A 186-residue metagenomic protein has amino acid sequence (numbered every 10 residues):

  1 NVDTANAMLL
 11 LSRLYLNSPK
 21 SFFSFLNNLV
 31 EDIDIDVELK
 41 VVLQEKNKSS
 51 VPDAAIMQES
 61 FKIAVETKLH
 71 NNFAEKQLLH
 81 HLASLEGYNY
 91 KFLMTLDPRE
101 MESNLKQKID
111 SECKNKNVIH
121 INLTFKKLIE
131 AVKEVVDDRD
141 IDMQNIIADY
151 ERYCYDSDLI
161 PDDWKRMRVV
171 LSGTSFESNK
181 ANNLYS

Functional and structural regions predicted by a protein language model:
N1-S186: Charged, terminal alpha-helix-loop-beta segments that serve as non-catalytic nucleic-acid engagement and/or assembly
